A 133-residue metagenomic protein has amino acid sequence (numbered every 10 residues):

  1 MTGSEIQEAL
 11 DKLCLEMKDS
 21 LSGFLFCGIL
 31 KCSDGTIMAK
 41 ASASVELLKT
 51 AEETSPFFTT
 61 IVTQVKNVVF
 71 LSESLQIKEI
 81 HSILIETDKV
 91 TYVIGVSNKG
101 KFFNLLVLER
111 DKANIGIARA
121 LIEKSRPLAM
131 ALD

Functional and structural regions predicted by a protein language model:
M1-D133: Non-catalytic interaction/Regulatory regions outside core domains
